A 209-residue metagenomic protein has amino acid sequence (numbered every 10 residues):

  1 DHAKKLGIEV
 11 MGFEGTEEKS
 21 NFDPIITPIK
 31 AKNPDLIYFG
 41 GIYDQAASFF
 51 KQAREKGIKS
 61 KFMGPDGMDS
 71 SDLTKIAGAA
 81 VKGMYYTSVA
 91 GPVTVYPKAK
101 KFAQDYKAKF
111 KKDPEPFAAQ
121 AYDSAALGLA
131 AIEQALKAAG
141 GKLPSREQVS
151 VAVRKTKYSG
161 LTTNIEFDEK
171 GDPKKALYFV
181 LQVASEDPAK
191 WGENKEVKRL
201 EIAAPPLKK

Functional and structural regions predicted by a protein language model:
D1-K209: Extracytosolic ligand-binding ectodomains
